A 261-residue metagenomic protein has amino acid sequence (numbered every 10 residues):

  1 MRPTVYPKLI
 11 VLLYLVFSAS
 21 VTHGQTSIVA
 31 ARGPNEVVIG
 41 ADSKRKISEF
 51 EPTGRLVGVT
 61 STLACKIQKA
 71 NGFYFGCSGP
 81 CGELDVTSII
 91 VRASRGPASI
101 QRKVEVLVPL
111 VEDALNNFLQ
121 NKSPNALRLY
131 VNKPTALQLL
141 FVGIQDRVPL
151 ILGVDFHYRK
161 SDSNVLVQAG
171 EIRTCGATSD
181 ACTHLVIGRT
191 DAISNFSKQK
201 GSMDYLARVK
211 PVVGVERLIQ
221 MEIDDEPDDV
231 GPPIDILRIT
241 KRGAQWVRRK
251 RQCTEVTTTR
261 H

Functional and structural regions predicted by a protein language model:
M1-Y6: N-terminal secretory signal peptides that target proteins for export/translocation
K8-S18: Bacterial N-terminal signal peptides
T22-H261: N-terminal nucleophile
